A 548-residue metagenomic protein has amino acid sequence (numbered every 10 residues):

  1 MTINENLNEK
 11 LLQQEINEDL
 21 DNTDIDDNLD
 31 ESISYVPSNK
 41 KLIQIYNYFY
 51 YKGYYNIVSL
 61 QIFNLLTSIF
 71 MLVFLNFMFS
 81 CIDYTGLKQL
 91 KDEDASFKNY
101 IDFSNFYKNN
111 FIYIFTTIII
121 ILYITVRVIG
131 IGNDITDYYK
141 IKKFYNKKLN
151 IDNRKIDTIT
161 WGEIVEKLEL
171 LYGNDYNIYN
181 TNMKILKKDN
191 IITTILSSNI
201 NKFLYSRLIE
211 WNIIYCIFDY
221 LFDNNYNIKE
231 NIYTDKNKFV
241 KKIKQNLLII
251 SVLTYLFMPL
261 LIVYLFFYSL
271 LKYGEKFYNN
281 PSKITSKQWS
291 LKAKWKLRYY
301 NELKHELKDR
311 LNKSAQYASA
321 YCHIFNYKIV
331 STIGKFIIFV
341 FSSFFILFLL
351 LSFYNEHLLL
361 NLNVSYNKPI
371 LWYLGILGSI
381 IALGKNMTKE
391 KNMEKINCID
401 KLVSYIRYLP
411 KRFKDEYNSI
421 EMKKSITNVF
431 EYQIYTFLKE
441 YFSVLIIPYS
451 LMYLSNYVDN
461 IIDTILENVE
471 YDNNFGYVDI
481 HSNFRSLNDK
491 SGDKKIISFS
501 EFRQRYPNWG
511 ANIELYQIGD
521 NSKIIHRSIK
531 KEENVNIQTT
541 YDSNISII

Functional and structural regions predicted by a protein language model:
T2-I548: Intrinsically disordered cytosolic tails
